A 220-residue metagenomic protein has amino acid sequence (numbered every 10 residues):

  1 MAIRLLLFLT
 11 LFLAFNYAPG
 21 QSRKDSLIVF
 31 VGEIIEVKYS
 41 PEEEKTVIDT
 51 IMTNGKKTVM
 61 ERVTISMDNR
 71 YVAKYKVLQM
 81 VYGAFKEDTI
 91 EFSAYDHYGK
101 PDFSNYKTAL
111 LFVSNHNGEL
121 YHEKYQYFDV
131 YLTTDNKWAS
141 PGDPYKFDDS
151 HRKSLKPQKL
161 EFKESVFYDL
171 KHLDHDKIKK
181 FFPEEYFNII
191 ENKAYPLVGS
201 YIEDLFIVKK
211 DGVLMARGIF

Functional and structural regions predicted by a protein language model:
M1-K24: Bacterial Sec-dependent N-terminal signal peptides
L5-T10, D68, N105, A194 (+1 more regions): Short linear sequence motifs
Q21-Y125, L214: Basic, polyanion-binding surface patches
T108-F220: Netrin-like (NTR/C345C) domain of secreted extracellular proteins
